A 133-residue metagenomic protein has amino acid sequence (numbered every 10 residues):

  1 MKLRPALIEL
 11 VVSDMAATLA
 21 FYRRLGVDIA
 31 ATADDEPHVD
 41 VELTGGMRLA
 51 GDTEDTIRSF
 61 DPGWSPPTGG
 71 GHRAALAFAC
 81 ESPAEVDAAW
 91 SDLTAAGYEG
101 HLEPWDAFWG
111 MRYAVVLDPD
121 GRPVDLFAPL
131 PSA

Functional and structural regions predicted by a protein language model:
M1-L7, D28-L117, P129-A133: Vicinal oxygen chelate
V11: Catalytic core of Fe(II)/2-oxoglutarate
D14-I29: Amphipathic alpha-helical segments
T18-Y22, L93, G121: Conserved active-site tyrosine of GNAT-family acetyltransferases
